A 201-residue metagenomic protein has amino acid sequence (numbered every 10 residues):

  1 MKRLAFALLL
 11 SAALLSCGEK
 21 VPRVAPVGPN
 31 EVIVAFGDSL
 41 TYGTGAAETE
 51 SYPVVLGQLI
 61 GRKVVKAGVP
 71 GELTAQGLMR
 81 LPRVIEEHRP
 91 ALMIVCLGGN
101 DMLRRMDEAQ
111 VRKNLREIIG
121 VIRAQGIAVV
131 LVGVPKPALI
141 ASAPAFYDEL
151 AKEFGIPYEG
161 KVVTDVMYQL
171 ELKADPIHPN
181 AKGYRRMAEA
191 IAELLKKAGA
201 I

Functional and structural regions predicted by a protein language model:
M1-L4: Positively charged n-region of N-terminal signal peptides that target proteins for export
A13-S16: C-terminal motif of bacterial Sec signal peptides marking the signal peptidase cleavage site
G18-E19, V27, Q58-L59, M79-I201: Alpha-helical cap/lid subdomain in secreted, periplasmic, or secretory-pathway luminal O-acyl-processing enzymes
G18-R89: Serine-esterase "nucleophile elbow" of acetyl-processing enzymes
